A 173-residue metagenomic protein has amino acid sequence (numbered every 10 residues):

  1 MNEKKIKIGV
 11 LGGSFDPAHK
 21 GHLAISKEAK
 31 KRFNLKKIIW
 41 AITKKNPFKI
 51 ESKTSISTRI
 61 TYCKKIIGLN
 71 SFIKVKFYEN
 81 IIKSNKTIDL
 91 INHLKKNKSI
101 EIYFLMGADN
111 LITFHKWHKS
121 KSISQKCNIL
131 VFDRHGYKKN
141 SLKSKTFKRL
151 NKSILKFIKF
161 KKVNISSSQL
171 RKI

Functional and structural regions predicted by a protein language model:
M1-I173: Nucleotidyltransferase catalytic core that binds NTPs
